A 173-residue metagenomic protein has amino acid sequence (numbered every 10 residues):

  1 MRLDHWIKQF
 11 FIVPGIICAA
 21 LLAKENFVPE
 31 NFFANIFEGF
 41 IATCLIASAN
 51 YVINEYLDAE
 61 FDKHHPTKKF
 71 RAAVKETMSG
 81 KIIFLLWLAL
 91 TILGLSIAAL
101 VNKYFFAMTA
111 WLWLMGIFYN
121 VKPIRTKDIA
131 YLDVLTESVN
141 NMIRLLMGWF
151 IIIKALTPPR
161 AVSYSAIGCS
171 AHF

Functional and structural regions predicted by a protein language model:
M1-A59, K63, E76-A89: Topogenic membrane-insertion module of multi-pass membrane proteins
R2-K8, A72-F84, Y119-M142: Interhelical loop and helix-boundary elements at the membrane-water interface of polytopic inner-membrane proteins
I7-P14, F37, I41, L45 (+6 more regions): Lipid-exposed faces of alpha-helical membrane segments in multi-pass integral membrane proteins
I17-I41, L93-A107, L145-I167: Helix-coil boundary and interhelical linker segments in multi-pass alpha-helical membrane proteins
F27-N35, K68, S79, V101 (+1 more regions): Membrane-helix interfacial "entry" motifs
T43-V74, P123-T136, F173: Acidic (Asp/Glu-rich) catalytic motifs at the cytosolic membrane interface
C44-Y56, W113-P123, M142-L146, Y164-F173: Transmembrane alpha-helical segments that form the membrane-embedded catalytic/substrate-channel core of multi-pass
A59, H64-A110, P159-C169: Multi-pass membrane catalytic core of lipid/isoprenoid biosynthesis enzymes
